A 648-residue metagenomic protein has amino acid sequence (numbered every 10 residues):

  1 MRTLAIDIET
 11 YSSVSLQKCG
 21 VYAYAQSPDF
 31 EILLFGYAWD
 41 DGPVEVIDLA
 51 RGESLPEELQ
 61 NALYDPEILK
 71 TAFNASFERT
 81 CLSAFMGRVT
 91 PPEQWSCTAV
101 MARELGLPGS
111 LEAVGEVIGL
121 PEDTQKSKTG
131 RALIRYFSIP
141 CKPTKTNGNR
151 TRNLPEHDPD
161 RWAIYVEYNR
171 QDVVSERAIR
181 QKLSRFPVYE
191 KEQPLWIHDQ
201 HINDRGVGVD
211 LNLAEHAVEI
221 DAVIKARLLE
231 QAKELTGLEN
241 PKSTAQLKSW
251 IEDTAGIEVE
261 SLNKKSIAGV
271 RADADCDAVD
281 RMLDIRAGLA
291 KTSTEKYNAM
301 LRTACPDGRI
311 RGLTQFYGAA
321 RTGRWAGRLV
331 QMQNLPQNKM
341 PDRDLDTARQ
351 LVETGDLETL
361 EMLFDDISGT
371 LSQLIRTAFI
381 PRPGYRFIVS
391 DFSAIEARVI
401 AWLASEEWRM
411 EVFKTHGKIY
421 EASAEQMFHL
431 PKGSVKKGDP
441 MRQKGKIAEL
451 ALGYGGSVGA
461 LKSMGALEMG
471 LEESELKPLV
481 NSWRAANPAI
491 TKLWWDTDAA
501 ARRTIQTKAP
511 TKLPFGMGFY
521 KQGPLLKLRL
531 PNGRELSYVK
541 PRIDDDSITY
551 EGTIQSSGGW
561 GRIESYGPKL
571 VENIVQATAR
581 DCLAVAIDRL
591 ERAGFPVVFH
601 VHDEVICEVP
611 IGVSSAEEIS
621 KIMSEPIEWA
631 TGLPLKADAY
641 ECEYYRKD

Functional and structural regions predicted by a protein language model:
M1-L16, F30, L34-G36, G106 (+7 more regions): Conserved "right-hand" nucleotidyltransferase catalytic core of DNA-directed polymerases
M1-R2, Q60-Y64, T370-R386, D588-R592: A short acidic-Thr-Gly-centered motif at the start of a beta-strand
A5-I6, F73, W95-C97, F379-I395: Conserved catalytic palm subdomain of right-hand nucleotidyl-transferase polymerases, strongest for RNA-directed enzymes
S27-Y37, D41-S184, K191, P341-R343 (+2 more regions): Active-site-proximal helix-loop-helix substrate-binding element of RNase H-like nuclease domains
S76-R88, L105, S249-D253, S393-E407: Short active-site loop/helix that positions an aromatic residue
L183-L195, C582-E604: Active-site palm subdomain of RNA-directed nucleic acid polymerases
I257-E258, H429-A593, P634, D638-D648: Conserved catalytic core of nucleic-acid polymerases
M469, K621-T631: A common structural junction motif
